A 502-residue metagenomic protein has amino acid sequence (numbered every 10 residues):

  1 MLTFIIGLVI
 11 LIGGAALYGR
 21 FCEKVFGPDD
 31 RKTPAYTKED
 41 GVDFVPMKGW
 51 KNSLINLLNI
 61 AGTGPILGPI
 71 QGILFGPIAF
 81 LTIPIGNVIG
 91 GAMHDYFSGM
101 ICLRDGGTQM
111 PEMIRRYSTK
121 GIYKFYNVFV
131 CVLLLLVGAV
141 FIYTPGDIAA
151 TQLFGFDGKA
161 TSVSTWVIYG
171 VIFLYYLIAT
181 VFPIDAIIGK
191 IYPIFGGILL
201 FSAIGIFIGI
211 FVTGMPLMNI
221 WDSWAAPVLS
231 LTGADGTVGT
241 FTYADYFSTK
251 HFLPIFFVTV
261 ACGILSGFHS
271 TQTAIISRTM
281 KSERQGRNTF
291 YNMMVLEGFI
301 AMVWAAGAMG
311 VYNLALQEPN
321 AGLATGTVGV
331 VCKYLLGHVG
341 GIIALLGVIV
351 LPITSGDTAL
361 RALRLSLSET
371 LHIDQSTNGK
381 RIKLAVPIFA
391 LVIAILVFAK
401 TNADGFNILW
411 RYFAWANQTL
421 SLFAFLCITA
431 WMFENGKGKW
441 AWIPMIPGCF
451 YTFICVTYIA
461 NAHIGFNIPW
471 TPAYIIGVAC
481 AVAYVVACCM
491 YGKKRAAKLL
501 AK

Functional and structural regions predicted by a protein language model:
M1-G19, G72-C102, P111, G341 (+1 more regions): Extracellular loop-to-transmembrane helix junctions
I5, V9-G27, F129, P145-A149 (+5 more regions): Membrane-interface loop-to-helix entry segments
G7-L17, V130, L134-G138, G196-G214 (+4 more regions): Selective recognition of specific alpha-helical transmembrane segments in multi-pass small-molecule
I10-I66, S282-Q285: Membrane-interface "cap" regions at the ends of multi-pass membrane proteins
I10-L11, A15, G90-G106, M110-T180 (+3 more regions): Helix-loop-helix module between adjacent transmembrane segments
G99, I210-T240, R284, N292-V330 (+1 more regions): Extracellular/periplasmic helix-exit of transmembrane alpha-helices
Y123-N127, S162-G170, N292-M302, A308-P319 (+5 more regions): Loop-to-transmembrane helix boundary motifs in multi-pass membrane proteins
G138-F156, S164-V167, A179-T180, L199-F241 (+2 more regions): Hydrophobic alpha-helical segments and their helix-loop junctions in multi-pass secondary transporters
